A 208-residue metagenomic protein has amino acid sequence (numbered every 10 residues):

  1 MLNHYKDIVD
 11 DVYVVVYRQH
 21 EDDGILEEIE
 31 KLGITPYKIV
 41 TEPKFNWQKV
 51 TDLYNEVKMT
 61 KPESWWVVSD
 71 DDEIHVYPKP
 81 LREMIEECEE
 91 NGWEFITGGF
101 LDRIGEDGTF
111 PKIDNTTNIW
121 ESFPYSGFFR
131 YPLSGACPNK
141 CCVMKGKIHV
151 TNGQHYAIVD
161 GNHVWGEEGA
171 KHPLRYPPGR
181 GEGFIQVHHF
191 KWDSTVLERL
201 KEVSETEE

Functional and structural regions predicted by a protein language model:
M1-I8: Short, well-formed alpha-helical segments that are part of the catalytic scaffolds of diverse glycosyltransferases
I8-V9, G33, G92: Glycine-centered loop/turn motif at secondary-structure junctions
D10, S64, D72, E94: Conserved acidic residues
V12-Y17: Short internal beta-strands
E21-S69, V76-Y77: Active-site-proximal specificity loops/subdomain of glycosyltransferases
W47-D52, Y77-E208: Catalytic-site signature of metal-activated, phosphate-bearing donor transferases, centered on the GT-A/GT-A-like
